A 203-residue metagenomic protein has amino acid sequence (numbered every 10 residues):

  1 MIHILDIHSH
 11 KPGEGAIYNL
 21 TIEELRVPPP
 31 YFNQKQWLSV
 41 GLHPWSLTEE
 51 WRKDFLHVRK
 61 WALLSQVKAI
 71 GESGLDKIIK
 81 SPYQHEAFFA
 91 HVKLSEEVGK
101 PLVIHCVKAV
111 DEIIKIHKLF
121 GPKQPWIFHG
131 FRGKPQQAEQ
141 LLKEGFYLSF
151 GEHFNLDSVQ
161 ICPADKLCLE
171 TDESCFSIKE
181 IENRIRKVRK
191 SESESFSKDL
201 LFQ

Functional and structural regions predicted by a protein language model:
M1-Q203: Mid-domain alpha/beta scaffold segments of enzyme catalytic cores
